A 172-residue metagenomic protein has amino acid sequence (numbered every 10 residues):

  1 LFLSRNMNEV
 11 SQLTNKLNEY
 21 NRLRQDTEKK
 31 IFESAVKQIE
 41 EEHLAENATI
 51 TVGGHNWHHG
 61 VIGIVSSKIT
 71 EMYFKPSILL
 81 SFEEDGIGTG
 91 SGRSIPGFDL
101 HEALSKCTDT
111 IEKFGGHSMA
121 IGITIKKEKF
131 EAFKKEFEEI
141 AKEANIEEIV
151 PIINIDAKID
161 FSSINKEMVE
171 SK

Functional and structural regions predicted by a protein language model:
L1-K129, K158-F161: Hydrophobic helix-and-loop "lid/oligomerization" segment in the mid-to-C-terminal part of catalytic domains
I62-I64, K134, K166-V169: Conserved strand-to-helix beginnings and helix N-cap segments that scaffold or border functional pockets
K126-I146: M16/insulysin-pitrilysin zinc metalloprotease superfamily fold
I140-K172: A contiguous loop/helix-start segment that scaffolds small-molecule binding in enzyme catalytic cores
